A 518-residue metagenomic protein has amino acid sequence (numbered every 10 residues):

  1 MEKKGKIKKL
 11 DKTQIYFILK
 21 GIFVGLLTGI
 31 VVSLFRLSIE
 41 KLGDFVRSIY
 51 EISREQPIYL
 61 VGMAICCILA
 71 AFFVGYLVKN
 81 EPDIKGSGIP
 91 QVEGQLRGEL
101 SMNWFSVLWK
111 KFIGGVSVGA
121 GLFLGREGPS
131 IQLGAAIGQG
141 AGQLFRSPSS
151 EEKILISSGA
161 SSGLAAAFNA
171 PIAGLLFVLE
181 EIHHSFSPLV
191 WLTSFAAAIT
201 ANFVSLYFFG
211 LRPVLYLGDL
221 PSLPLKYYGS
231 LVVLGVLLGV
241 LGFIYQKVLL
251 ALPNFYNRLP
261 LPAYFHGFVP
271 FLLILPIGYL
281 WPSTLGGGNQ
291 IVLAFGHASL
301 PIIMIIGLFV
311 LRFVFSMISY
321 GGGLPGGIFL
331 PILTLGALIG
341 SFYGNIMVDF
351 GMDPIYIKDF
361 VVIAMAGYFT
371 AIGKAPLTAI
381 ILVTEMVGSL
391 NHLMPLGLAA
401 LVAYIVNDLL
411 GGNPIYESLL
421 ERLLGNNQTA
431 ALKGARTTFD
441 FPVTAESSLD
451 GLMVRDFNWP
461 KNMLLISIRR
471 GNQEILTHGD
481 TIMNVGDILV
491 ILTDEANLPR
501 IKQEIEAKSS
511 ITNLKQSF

Functional and structural regions predicted by a protein language model:
M1-L424, Q428, T444-A445, R470-Q473 (+2 more regions): Alpha-helical transmembrane segments and immediately membrane-proximal extracytoplasmic
G86, F112, A435, W459-N462: A short, polar/charged loop/turn motif at coil->beta-strand junctions and beta-hairpin connectors
V361, I372-G373, K433-A435, W459-P460 (+1 more regions): A structural signal for short secondary-structure junctions
I415-T438, S510-F518: Long, charged amphipathic helices and adjacent flexible linkers at domain junctions
F439-V443: Short, glycine/charged-rich beta-strand-loop motifs at protein surfaces that mediate ligand recognition and catalysis
T444-I501: Cytosolic Rossmann-like ligand/nucleotide-binding regulatory domains
D480-T481, I501-F518: Short, compositionally biased
